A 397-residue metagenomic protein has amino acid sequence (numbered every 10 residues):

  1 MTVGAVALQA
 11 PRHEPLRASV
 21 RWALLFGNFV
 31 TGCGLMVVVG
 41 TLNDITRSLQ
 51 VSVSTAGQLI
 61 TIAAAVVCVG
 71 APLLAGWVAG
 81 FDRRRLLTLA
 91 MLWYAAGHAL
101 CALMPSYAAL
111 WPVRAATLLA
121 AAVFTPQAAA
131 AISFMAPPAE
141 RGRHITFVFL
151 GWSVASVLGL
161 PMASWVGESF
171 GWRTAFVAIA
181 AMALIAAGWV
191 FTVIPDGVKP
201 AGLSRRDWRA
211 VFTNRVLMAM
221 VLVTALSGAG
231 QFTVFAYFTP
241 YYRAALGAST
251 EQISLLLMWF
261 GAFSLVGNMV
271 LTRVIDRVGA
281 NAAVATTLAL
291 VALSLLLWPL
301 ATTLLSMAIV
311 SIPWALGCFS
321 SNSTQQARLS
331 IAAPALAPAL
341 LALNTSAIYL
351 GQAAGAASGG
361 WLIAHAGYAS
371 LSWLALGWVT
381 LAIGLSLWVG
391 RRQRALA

Functional and structural regions predicted by a protein language model:
Q50, D82, L103-A109, G247 (+1 more regions): Helix-breaking motifs and short loop linkers at transmembrane-helix boundaries and internal kinks in secondary membrane
V69-P105: Conserved MFS/SLC helix-loop-helix module at the cytosolic interface between two early adjacent transmembrane helices
G70-R83, G267-G279, I363: Helix-to-loop junctions at the C-terminal end of transmembrane segments in multipass secondary transporters
R84-L87, L110, V284: Primarily marks hydrophobic transmembrane alpha-helices of the MFS/SLC 12-helix fold
W93, G97, A108-A116, L305-P313: Paired small-residue
Y107-A109, P138-T192, Y241: Helix-loop-helix hairpin linking two adjacent transmembrane segments in secondary transporters
V113-G151: Cytoplasmic helix-loop-helix junction between adjacent transmembrane helices in 12-TM secondary transporters
N281-Q325: C-terminal transmembrane helical hairpin of 12-TM major facilitator-type secondary transporters
